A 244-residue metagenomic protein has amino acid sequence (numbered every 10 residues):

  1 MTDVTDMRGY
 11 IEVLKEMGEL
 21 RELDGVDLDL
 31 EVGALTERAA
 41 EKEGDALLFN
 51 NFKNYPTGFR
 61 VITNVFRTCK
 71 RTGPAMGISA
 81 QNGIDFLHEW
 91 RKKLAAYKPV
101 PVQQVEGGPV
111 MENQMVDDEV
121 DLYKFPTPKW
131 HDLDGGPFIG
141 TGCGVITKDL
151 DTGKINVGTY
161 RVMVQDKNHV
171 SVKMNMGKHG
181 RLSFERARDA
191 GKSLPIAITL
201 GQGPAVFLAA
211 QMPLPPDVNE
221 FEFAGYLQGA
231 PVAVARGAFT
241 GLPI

Functional and structural regions predicted by a protein language model:
M1-I244: Extended, highly charged
